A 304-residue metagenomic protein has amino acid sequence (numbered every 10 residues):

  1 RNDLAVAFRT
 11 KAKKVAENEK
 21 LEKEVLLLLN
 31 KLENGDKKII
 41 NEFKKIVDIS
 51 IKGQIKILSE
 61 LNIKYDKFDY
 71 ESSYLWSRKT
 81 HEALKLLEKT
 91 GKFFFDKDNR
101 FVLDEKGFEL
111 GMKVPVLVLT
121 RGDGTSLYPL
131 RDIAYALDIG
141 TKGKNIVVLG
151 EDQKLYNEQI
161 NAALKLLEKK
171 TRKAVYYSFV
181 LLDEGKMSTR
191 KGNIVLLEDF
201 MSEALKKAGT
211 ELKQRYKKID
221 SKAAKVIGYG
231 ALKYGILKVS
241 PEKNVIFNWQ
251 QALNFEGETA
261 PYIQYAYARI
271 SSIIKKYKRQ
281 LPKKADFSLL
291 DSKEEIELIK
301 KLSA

Functional and structural regions predicted by a protein language model:
R1-A304: NTP-dependent nucleotidyl-transfer catalytic core
